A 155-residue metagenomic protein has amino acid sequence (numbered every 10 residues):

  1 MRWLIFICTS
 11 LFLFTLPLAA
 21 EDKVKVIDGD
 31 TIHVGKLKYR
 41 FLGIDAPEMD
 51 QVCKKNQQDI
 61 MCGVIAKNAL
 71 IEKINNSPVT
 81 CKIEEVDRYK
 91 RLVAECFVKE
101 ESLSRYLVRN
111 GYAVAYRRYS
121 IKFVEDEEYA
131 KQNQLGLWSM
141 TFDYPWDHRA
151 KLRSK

Functional and structural regions predicted by a protein language model:
R2-C8, F14-K155: Small beta-barrel nucleic-acid-binding modules, primarily SNase/OB-fold domains and secondarily Tudor-like barrels
